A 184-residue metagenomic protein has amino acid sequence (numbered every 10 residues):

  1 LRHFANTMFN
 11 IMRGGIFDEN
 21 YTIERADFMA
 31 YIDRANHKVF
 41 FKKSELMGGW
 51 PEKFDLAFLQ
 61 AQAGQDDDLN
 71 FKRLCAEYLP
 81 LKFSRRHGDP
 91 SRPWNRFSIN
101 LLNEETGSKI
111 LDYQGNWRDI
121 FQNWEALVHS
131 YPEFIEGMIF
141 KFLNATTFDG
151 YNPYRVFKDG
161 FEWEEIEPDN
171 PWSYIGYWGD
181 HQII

Functional and structural regions predicted by a protein language model:
L1-I184: Acidic, mature catalytic/reactive cores of soluble proteins
